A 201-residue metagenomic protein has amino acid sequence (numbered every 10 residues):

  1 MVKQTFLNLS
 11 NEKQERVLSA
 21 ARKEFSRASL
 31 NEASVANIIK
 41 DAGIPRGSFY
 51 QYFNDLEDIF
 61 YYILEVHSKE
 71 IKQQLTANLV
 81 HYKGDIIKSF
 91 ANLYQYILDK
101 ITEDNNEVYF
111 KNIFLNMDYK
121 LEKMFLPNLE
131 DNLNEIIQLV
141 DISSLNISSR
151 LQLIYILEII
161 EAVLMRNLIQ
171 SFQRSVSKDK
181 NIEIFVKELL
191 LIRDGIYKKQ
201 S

Functional and structural regions predicted by a protein language model:
M1-A28, N37: Basic, helix-initiating cap at the start of DNA-binding domains
N11-S19, E32, Y52-T76, V80: An amphipathic alpha-helix adjacent to DNA-recognition modules
A36-A42: Short alpha-helical DNA-recognition segment
G43-F53: Short hydrophobic/aromatic patch on the recognition helix
Y62, T76-E103: Hydrophobic alpha-helical connector segments
A91-N92, Y96-M124, L133-Q138, A162 (+1 more regions): Amphipathic alpha-helical segments used for helix-helix packing
D118-A162, E183: Amphipathic alpha-helical packing segments from all-alpha helical-bundle domains
I142, R166, Q170-S201: C-terminal peripheral helix-coil segments that are non-catalytic and often amphipathic
